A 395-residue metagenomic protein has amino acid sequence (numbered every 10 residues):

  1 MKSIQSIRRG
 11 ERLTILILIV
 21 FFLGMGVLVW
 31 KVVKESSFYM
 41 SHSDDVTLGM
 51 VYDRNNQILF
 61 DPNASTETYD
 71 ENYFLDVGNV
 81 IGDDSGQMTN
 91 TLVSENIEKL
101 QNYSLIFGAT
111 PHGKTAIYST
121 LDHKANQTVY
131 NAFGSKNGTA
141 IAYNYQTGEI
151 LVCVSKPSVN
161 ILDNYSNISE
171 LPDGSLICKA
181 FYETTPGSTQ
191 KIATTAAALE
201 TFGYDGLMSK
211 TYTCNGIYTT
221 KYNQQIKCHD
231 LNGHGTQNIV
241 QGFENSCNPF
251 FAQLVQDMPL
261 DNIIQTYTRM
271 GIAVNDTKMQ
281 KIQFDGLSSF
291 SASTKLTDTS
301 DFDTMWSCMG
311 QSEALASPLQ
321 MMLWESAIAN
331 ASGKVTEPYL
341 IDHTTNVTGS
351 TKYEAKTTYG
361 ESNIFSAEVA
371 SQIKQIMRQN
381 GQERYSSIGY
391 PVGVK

Functional and structural regions predicted by a protein language model:
M1-N167, S175, E183, S188 (+2 more regions): Periplasmic/cell-envelope proteins involved in peptidoglycan metabolism and beta-lactam response
Q146-S188, A193-K395: Beta-lactam-recognizing serine transpeptidase/beta-lactamase-like catalytic domain environment
